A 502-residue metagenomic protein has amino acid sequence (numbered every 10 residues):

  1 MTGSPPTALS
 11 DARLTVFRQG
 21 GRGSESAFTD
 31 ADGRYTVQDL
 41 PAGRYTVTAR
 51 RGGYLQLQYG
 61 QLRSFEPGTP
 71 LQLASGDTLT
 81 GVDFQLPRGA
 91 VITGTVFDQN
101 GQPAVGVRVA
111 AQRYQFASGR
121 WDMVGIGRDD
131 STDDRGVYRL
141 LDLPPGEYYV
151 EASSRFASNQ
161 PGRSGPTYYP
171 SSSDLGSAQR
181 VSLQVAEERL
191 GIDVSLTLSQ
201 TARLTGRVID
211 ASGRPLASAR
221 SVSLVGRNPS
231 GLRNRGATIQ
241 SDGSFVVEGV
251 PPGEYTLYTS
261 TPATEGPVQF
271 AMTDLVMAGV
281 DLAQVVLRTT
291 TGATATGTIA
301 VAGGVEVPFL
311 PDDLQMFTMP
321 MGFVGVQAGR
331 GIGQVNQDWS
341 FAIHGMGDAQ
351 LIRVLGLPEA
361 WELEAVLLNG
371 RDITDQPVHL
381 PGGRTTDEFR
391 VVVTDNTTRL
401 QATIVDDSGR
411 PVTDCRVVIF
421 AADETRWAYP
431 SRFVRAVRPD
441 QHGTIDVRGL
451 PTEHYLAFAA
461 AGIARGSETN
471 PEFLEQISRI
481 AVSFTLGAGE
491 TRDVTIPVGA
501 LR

Functional and structural regions predicted by a protein language model:
M1-R502: Long luminal/extracellular ectodomains of secretory-pathway precursor proteins
